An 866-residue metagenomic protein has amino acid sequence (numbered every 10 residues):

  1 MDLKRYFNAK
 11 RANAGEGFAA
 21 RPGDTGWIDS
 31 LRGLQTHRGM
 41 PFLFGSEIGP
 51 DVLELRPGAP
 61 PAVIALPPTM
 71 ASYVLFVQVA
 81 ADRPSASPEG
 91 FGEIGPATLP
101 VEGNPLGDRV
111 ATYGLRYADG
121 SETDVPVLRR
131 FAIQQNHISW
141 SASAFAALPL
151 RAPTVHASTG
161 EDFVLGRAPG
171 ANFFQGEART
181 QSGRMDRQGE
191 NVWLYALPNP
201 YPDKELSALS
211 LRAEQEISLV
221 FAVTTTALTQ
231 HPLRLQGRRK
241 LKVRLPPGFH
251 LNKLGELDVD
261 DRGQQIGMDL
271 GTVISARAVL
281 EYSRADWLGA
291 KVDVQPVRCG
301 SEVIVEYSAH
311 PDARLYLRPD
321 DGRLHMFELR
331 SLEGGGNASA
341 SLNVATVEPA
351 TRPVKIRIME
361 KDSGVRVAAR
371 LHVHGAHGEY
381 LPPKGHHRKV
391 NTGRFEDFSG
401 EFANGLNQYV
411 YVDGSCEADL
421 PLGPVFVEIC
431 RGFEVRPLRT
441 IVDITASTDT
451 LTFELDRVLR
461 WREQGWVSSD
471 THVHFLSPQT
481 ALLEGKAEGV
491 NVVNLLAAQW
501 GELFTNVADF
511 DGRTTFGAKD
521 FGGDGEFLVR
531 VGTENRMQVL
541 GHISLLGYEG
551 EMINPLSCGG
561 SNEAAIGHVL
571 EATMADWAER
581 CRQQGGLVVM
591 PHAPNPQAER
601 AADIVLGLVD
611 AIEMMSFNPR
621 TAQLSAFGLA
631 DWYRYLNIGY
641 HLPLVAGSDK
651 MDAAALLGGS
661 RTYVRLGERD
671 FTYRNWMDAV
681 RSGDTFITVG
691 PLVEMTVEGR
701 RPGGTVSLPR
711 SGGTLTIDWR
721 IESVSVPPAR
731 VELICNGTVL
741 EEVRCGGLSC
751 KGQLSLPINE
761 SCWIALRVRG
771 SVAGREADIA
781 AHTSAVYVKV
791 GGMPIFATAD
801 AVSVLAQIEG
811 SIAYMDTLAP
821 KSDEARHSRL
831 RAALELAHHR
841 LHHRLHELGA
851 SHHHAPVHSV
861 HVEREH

Functional and structural regions predicted by a protein language model:
M1-C299: N-terminal/edge-of-domain interface segments
P50-D51, R83-S85, I133-Q134, E216-L219 (+13 more regions): Flexible loop/turn segments at secondary-structure boundaries
S72, R352-V354, G713-I717: Structural beta-strand segments of beta-rich domains
L75, V347-S363: A short, Gly/Thr-enriched small/hydrophobic beta-strand-prone motif that recurs across taxa
H156-Q188, H387-S415, D511-D520: Surface-exposed acidic, glycine/proline-enriched linker/cap segments that occur as 15-30-residue helix-coil
I217, L251-L254, Q265, L270-G300 (+7 more regions): C-terminal functional module detector
L228-T229, T346-P353, L455-S468, T688-V689 (+1 more regions): Short domain-boundary/entry signatures in modular proteins, especially in secreted/extracellular architectures
E434, R462-L644, S648, A654 (+1 more regions): Catalytic cores of extracellular degradative/oxidative enzymes
